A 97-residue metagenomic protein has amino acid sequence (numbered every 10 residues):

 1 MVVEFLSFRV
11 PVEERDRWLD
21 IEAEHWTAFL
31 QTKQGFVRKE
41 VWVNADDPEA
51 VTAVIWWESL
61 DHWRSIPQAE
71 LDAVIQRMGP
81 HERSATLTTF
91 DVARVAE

Functional and structural regions predicted by a protein language model:
M1-V2, W18, Q34-G35: Short, flexible segments with low predicted structural confidence
V2, R38-A50, V74-E97: Glycine-rich beta-strand-turn "strand-cap" elements at beta-sheet edges
V2-R9, R38-Q68: Short, well-ordered beta-strand segments in beta-rich or mixed alpha/beta enzyme and ligand-binding folds
R9-E22: Short, surface-exposed ligand-recognition loops at beta-strand->loop->(often short) alpha-helix junctions that present
P11-E13, E58-L60, V92-V95: Generic structural motif
R15-D16, T27-F29, V41-V43: Intrinsically disordered, low-complexity segments enriched in polar/charged residues with Gly/Pro, especially when
E24-V37, W56-T89: An amphipathic, aromatic/His-enriched active-site/gating alpha helix that lines ligand/cofactor pockets
